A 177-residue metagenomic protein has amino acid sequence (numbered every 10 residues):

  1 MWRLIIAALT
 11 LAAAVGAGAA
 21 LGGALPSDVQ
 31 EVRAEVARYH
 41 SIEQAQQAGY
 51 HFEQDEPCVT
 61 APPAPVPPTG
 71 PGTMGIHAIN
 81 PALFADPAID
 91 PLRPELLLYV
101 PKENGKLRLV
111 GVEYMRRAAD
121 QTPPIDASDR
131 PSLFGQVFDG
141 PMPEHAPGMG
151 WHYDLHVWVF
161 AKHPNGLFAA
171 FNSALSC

Functional and structural regions predicted by a protein language model:
L4-A7, A14-E31: C-terminal region of N-terminal signal peptides and the immediate post-cleavage residues of exported proteins
A7-A8, H163: Intrinsically disordered, low-complexity regulatory segments enriched in acidic/serine/proline/glutamine/glycine
G23-C177: Primary mode marks residue(s) on the alpha4-beta5-alpha5 output face of response regulator receiver
